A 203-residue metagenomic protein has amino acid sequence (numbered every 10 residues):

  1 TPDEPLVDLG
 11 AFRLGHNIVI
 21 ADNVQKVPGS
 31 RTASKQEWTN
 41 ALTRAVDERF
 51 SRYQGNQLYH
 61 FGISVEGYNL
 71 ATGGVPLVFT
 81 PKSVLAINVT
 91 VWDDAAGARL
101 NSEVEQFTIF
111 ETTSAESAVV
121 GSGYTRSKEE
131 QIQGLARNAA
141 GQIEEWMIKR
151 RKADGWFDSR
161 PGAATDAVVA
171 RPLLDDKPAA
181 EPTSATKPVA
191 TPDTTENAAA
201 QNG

Functional and structural regions predicted by a protein language model:
T1-E37, K152-G203: A structural "domain/chain start" motif
L14-D22, A41-E48, Q57-G62: Short low-complexity stretches enriched in small and charged residues
N23-T32, N101-Q142: Short secondary-structure boundary motifs at beta->alpha junctions and helix caps
K35, T39-T43, V84-L85: Hydrophobic alpha-helical segments and helix-packing faces
T39, T43-F50, A136, A140 (+1 more regions): Extracytoplasmic/secreted envelope proteins and their assembly/folding machinery, especially bacterial periplasmic
F50-Q54, D154: Alpha-helix termini
Y53-N101, T113-A115, G121-S122, E196-N202: Surface-exposed short loop/turn segments
E129-K152, W156, P161: C-terminal partner/receptor-binding element of secreted or periplasmic proteins
